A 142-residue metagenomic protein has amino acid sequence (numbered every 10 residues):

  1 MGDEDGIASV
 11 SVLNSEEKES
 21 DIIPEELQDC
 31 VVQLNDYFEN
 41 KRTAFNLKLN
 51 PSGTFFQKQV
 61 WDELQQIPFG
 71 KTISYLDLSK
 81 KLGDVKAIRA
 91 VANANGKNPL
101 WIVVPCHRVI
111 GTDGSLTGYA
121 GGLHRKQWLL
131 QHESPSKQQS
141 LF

Functional and structural regions predicted by a protein language model:
M1-F45, G111-F142: Low-complexity, small/basic-enriched stretches that occur predominantly at protein N-termini or linker tails
L47-G53: Short amphipathic alpha-helical boundary/capping segments
G53, Q57-W61, I88: Short, leucine-enriched amphipathic alpha-helices that occur as contiguous helical runs
I67-G70: Short helix/strand-capping hinge loops at secondary-structure junctions that flank key functional elements
K80: Alpha-helical residues within the helix-turn-helix
